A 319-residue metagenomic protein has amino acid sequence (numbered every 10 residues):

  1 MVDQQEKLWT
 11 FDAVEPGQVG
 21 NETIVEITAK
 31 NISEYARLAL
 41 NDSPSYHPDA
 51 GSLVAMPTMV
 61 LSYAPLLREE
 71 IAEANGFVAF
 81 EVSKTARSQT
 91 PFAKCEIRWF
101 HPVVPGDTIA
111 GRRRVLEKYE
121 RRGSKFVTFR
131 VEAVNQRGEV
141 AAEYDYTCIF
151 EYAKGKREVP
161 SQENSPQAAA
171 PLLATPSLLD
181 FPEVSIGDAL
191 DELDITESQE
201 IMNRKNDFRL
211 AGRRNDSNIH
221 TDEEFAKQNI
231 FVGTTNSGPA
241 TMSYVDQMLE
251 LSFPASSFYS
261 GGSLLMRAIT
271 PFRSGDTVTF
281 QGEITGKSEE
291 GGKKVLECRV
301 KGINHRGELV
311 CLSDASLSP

Functional and structural regions predicted by a protein language model:
M1-E15, F92-L193, A268-P319: HotDog/MaoC-like acyl-thioester-processing domains
V2-F92, G155-Y259: Hot-dog-fold acyl-thioester-processing enzymes
G262-M266: Long, charged, glycine-rich C-terminal linkers/tails
